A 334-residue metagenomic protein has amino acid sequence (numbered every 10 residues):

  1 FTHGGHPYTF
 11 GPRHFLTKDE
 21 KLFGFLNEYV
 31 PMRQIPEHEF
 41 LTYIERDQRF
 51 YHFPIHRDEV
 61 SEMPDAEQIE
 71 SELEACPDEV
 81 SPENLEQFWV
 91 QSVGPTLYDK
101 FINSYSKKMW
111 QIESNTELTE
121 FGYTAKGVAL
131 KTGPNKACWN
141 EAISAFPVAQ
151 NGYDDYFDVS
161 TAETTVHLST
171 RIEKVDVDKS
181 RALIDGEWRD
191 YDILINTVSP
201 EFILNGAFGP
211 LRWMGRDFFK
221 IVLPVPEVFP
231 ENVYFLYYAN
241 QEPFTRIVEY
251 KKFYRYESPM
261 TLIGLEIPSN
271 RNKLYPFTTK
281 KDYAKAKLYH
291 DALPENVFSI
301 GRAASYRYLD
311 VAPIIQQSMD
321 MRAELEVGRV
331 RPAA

Functional and structural regions predicted by a protein language model:
G4-D78: Dinucleotide-binding Rossmann-like beta1-alpha1 core, especially the glycine-rich loop that anchors the ADP
F10-R13, F146-P147, K220: A short acidic, glycine-rich active-site loop that binds or catalyzes chemistry on phosphate/adenosine moieties
G24-E28, F88, L97, E231-Y237 (+1 more regions): Structural/interface elements that position substrates and couple domains in central-metabolism enzymes
I35-H38, S169-R171, Y250, I300: Conserved beta-strand termini and adjacent loop/short-helix elements that scaffold enzyme active sites in alpha/beta
T42-I44, Y51-F53, Y98, K108-S114 (+5 more regions): Short catalytic/ligand-binding loop motif for oxyanion handling, primarily in non-cytosolic enzymes, centered on
R49, S61-R181, G186-D190, L204: Active-site/ligand-binding neighborhood in enzyme catalytic cores
I55, R246-A334: Conserved flavin/dinucleotide-binding core of flavoenzymes
E173-S180, G186-Y289: Mid-domain catalytic core of redox enzymes that form a hydrophobic substrate pocket/lid adjacent to a catalytic redox
